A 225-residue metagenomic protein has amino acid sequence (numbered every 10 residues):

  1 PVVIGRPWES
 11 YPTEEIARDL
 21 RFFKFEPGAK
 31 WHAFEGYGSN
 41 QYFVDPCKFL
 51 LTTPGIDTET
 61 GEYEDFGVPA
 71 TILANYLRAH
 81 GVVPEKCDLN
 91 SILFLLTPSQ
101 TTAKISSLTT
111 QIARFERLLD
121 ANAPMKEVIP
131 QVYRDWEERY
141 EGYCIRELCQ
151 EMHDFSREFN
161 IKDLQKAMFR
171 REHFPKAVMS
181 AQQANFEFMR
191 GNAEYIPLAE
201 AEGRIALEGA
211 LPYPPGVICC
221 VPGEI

Functional and structural regions predicted by a protein language model:
P1-I225: Non-catalytic terminal extensions of PLP-dependent enzymes
